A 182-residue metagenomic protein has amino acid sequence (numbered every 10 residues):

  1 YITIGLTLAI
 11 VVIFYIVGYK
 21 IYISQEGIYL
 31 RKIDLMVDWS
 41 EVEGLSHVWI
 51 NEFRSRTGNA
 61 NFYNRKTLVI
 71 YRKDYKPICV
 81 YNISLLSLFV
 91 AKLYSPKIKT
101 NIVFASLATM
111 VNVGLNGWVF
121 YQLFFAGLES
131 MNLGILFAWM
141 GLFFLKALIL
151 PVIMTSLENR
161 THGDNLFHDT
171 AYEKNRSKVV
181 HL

Functional and structural regions predicted by a protein language model:
Y1, Y15, Y19-Y22, Y29 (+9 more regions): Sequence-level detector for tyrosine residue identity
Y1-I16, S46, F125-N132, L136-A138: N-terminal first transmembrane alpha-helix
L6-S46, V152-E173: Conserved beta-hairpin
R31-F89, L182: Non-transmembrane, membrane-adjacent beta-strand/coil modules in membrane-associated proteins and peripheral
R72-L182: Terminal and domain-flanking low-complexity segments
